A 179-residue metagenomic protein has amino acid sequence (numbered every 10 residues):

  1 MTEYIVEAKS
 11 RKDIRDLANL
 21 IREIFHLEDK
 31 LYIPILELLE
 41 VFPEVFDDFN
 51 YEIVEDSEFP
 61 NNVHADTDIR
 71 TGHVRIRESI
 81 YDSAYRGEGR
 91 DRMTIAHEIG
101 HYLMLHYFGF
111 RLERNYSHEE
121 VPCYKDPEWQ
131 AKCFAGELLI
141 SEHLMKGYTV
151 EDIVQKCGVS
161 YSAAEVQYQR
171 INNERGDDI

Functional and structural regions predicted by a protein language model:
M1-I179: Active-site hotspot residues in diverse enzymes, especially metal/ion-binding acidic/histidine motifs
